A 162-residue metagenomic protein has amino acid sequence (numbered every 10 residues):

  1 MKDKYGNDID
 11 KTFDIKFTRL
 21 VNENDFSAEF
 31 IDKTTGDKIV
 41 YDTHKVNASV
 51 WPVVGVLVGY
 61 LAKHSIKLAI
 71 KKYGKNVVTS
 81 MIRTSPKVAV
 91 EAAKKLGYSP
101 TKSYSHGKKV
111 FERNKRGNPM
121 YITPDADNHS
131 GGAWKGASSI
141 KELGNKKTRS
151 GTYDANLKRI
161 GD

Functional and structural regions predicted by a protein language model:
M1-V50: N-terminal propeptides/leader regions of secreted preproproteins that are proteolytically removed before maturation
I15, V54, Y60, I122-P124: Hydrophobic/aromatic beta-strand elements that line small-molecule binding cavities or substrate pockets in beta-rich
V21-N22, E29, Y73, F111 (+2 more regions): Intrinsic disorder/low-complexity signature
G36-K95: Hydrophobic, gly/ala-rich membrane-insertion helices/peptides used by toxins and envelope proteins
T79-D162: Catalytic toxin/effector domains delivered as secreted proteins or via bacterial secretion systems
